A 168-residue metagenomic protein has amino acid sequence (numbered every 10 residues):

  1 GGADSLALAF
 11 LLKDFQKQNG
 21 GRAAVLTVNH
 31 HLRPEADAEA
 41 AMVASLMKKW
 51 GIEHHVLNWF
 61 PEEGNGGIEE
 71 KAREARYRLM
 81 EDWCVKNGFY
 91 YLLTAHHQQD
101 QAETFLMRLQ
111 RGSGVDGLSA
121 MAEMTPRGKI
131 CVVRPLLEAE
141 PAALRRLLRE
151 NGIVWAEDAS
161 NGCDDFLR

Functional and structural regions predicted by a protein language model:
A3-R168: Core alpha/beta nucleotide-donor-binding catalytic domains of modification enzymes
